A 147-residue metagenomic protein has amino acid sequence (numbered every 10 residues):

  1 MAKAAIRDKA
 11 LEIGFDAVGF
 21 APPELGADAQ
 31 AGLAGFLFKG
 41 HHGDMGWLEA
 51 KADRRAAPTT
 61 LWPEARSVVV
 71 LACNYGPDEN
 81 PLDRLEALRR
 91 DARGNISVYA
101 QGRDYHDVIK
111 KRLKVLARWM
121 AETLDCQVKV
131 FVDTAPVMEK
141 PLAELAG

Functional and structural regions predicted by a protein language model:
M1-G147: Auxiliary alpha/beta "docking" domains used to position bulky ligands
